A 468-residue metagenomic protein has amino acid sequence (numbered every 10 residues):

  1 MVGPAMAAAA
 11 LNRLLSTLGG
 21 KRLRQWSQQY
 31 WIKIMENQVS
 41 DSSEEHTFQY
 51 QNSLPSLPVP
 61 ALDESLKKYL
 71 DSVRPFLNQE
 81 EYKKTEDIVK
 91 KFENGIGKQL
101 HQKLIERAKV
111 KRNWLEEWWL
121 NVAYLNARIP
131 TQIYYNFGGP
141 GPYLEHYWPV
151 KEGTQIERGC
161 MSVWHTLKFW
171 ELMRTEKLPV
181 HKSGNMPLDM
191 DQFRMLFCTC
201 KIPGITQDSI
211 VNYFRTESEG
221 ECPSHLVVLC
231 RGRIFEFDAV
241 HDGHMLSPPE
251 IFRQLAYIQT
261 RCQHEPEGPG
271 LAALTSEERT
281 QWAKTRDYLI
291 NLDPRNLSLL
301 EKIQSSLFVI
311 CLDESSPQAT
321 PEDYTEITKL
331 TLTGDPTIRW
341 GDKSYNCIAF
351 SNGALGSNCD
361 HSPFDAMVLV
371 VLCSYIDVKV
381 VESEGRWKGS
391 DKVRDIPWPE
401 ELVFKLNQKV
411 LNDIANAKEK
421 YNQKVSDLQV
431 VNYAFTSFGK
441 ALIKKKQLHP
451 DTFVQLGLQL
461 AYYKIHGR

Functional and structural regions predicted by a protein language model:
V2-S344, N352-G353, D360, F364-R468: Long, Pro/Ser/Thr-rich low-complexity/intrinsically disordered regulatory tracts in eukaryotic proteins
